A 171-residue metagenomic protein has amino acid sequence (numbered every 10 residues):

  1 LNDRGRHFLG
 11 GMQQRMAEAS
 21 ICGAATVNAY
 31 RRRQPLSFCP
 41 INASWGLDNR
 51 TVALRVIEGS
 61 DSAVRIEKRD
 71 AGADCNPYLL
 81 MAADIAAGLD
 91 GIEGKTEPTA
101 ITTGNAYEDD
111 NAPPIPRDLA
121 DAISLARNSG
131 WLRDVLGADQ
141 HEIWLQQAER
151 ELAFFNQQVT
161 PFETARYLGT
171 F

Functional and structural regions predicted by a protein language model:
L1-F171: Catalytic-core signal marking the mid-to-C-terminal active-site face
